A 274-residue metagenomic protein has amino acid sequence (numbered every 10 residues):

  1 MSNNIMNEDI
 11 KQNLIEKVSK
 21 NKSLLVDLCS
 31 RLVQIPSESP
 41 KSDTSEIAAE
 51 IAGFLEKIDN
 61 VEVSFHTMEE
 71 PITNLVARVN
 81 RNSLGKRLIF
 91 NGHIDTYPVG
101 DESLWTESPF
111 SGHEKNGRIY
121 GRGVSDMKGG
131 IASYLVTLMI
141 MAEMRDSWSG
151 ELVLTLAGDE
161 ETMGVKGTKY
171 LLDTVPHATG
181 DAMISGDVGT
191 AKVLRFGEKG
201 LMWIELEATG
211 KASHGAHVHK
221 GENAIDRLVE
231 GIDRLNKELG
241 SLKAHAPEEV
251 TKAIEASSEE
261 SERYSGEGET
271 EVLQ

Functional and structural regions predicted by a protein language model:
N4-G100: N-terminal helical capping/dimerization or prosegment-like subdomains of hydrolases acting on amide or phosphate bonds
S23, Q34, E56-N60, E143-D146 (+3 more regions): Generic secondary-structure signature for well-ordered alpha-helical cores
S30, A52, A132-M139, K169-L172 (+1 more regions): Predominant activation on well-ordered alpha-helical scaffold segments within soluble catalytic domains
V76, N91, V153, W203-E207: Beta-strand secondary-structure signal
G85-V153: Active-site metal-coordination/substrate-binding segment of hydrolases, especially metallo-dependent peptidases
M127-K199, R263: Acidic/histidine-rich catalytic neighborhood of metal-dependent amide-processing enzymes
E205-G215: The feature captures the short pre-catalytic strand/loop hairpin that immediately precedes and shapes the active-site
G215-Q274: Acidic-enriched catalytic cores of C-N bond-cleaving enzymes acting on peptides and small amides
